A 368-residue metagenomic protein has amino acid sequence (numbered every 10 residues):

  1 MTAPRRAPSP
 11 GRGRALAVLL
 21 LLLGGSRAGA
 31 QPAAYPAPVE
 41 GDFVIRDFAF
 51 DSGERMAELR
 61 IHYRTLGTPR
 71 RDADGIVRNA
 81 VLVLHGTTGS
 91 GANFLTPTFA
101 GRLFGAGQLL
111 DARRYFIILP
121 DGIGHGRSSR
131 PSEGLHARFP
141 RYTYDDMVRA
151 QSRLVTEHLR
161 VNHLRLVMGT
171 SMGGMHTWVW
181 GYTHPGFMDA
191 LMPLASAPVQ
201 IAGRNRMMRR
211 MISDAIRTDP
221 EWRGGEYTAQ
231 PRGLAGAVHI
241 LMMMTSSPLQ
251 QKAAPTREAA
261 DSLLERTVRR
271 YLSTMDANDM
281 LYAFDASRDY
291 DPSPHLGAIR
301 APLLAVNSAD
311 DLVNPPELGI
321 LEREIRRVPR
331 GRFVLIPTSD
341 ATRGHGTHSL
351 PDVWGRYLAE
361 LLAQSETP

Functional and structural regions predicted by a protein language model:
R64-E133: N-terminal cap/lid subdomain of alpha/beta-hydrolase-fold enzymes
D145-R165: Conserved acidic catalytic loop of the alpha/beta-hydrolase fold
H163-A202: Conserved hydrolase catalytic core segment
F187-R270: Alpha/beta-hydrolase-fold enzymes
D279-H295: Active-site nucleophile elbow and catalytic-triad environment of alpha/beta-hydrolase enzymes
I299, A305-N307: Short beta-strand/loop motif that positions the catalytic acidic residue of the alpha/beta-hydrolase fold
L312-G319: Conserved alpha/beta-hydrolase "acid-adjacent" motif
R330-P368: Catalytic active-site module of serine/aspartate enzymes centered on a nucleophile-bearing elbow/loop
